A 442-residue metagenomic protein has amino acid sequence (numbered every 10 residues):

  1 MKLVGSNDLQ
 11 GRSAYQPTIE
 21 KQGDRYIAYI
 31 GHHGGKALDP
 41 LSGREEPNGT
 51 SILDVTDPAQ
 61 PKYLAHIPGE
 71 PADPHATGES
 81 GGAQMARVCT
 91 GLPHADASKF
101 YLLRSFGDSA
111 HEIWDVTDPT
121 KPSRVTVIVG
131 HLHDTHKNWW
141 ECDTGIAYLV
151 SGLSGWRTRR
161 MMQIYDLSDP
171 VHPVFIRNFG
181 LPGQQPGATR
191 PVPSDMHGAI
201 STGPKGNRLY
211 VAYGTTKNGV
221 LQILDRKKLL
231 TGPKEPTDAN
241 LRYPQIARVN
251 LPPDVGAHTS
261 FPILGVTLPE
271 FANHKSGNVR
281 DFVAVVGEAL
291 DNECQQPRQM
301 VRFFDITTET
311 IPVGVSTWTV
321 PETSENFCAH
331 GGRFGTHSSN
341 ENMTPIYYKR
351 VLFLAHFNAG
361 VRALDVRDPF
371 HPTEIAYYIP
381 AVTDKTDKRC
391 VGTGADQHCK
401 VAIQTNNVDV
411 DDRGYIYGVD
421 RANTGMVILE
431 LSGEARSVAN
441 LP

Functional and structural regions predicted by a protein language model:
M1-P442: Feature marking well-ordered beta-strand scaffolds used for ligand recognition
